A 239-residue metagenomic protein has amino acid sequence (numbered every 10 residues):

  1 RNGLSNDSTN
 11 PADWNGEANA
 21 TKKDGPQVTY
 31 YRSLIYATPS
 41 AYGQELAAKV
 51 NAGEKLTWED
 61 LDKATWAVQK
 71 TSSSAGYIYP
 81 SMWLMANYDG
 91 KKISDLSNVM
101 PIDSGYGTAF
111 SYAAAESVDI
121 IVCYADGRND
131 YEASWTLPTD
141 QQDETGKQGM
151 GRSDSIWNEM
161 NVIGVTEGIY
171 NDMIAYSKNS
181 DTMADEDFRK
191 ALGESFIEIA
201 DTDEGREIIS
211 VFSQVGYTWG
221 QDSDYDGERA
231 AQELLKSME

Functional and structural regions predicted by a protein language model:
R1-N2, A125: Residues that line or immediately flank small-molecule/substrate-binding pockets and catalytic motifs
N2-S73: A conserved helix-loop-strand patch within extracytoplasmic ligand-binding domains of the periplasmic binding
P11, M160-N161, Y217: Short glycine-aromatic motifs
A37, Y176, A200: A conserved hydrophobic position in a structured secondary element of the catalytic/binding core that shapes
V50, E54, D62-M183: Pocket-lining segment of extracytoplasmic ligand-binding domains
K55-W58, F110, R189, G193: Short amphipathic alpha-helical segments and helix-helix/interface helices
N87, D181-E239: An extracytoplasmic/periplasmic, membrane-proximal ligand-sensing/linker region
